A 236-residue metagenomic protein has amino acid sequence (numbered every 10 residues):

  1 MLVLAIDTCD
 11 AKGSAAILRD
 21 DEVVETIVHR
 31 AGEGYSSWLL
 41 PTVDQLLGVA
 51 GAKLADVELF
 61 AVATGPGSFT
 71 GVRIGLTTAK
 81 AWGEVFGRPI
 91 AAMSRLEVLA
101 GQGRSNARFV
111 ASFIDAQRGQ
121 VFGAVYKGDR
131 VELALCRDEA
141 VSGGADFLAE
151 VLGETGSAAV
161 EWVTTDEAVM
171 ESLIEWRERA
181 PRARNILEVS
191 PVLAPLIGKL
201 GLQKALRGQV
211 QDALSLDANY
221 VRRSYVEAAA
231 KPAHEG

Functional and structural regions predicted by a protein language model:
M1-T64, P191: N-terminal beta-alpha supersecondary unit
T8-A11, F113-G119, L214: A short acidic Gly-Thr/Ser loop motif
E22, V28, G34, P89-L193 (+2 more regions): Surface "functional belts" at beta-alpha junctions
L46-A50, V85, G103, I197-A205: Stable alpha-helical structural segments in soluble proteins, enriched in small hydrophobic residues
G48-A55, G83-M93, R108: Phosphate-handling active-site elements
A61-A92: DPxDG-like acidic metal-binding loop motif
E188-Y220: Glycine-rich phosphate-binding/hydrolytic loop that grips phosphoryl groups
